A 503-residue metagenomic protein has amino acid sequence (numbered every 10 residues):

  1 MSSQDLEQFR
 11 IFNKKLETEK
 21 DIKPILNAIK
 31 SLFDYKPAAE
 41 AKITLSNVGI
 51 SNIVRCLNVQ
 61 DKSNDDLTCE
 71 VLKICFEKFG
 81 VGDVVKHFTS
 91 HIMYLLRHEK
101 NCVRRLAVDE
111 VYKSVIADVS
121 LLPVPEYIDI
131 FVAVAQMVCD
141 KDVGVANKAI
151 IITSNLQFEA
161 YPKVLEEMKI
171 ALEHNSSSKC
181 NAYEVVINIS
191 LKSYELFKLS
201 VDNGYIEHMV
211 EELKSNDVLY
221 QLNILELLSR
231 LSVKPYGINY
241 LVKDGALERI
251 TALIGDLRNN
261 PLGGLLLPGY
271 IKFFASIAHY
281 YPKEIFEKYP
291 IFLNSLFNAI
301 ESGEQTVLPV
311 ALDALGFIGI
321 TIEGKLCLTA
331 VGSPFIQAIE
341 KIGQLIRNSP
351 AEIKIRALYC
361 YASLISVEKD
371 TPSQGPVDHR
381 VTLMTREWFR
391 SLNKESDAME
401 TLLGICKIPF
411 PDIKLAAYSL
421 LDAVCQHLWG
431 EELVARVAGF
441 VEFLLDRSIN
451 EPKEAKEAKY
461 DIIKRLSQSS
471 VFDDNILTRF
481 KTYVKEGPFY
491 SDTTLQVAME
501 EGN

Functional and structural regions predicted by a protein language model:
M1-N58, L165, S491-N503: N-terminal "cap/leader" segments of large eukaryotic alpha-helical scaffolds
S3-Q4, A39-V48, F79-H87, S120-I128 (+9 more regions): Short, hydrophobic/charged alpha-helical patches characteristic of ARM/HEAT alpha-solenoid repeats and analogous
R10-T18, I50-N58, K62, T89-R97 (+9 more regions): HEAT/HEAT-like alpha-solenoid repeats
I22-I25, D65, R104-R105, A146 (+9 more regions): Residue-level detector of extended alpha-helical repeat arrays and alpha-solenoid scaffolds
I29-K36, T68-E77, E110-D118, I152-F158 (+8 more regions): Hydrophobic residues within the alpha-helices of tandem HEAT/HEAT-like
E70-V71, F79-V81, D109-E110, I152-T153 (+13 more regions): Alpha-solenoid helical repeat scaffolds
N101, V111-N294, E304, A311 (+1 more regions): Solenoidal tandem-repeat scaffolds enriched in leucines and small polar residues
A246, A252-I413: Eukaryotic tandem repeat interaction scaffolds
